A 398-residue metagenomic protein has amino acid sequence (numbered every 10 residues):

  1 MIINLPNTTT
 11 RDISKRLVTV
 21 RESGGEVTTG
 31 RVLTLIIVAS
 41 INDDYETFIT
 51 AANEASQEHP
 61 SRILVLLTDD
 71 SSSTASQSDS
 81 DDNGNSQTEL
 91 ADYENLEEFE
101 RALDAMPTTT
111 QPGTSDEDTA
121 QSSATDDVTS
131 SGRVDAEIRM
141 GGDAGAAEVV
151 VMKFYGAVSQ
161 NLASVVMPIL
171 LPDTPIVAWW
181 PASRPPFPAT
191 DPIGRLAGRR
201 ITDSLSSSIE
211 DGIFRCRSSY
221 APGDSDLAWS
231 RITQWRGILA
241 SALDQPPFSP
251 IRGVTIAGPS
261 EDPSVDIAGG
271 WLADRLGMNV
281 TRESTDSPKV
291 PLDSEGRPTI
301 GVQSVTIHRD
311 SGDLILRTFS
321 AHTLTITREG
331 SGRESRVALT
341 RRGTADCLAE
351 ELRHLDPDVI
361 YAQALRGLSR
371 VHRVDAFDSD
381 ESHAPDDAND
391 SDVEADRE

Functional and structural regions predicted by a protein language model:
M1-R31, Y45-T47, D226-D244, R353-E381 (+2 more regions): Short N-terminal or domain-adjacent regulatory/targeting segments
M1-T174, A178: An N-terminal, globular interaction/scaffold subdomain
E54-V65, L170-V177, R195-I201, A273-D286: Structural alpha-beta junctions
R62-S73, W179-A182, S204-S207, N279-D293: A generic structural motif
S78-P107, T119, G194-S207, R215-C216 (+2 more regions): Acidic, Ser/Thr-rich peripheral helices and adjacent loops at domain boundaries
E117, G132-R133, A147-A240, R252: Internal, hydrophobic cores of structured domains that mediate oligomerization or house catalytic pockets within large
D211-G301: A contiguous, surface-oriented mixed alpha/beta subdomain in the mid-to-C-terminal portion of proteins that forms
L276-G277, G296-E398: Long, compositionally biased intrinsically disordered terminal regions
